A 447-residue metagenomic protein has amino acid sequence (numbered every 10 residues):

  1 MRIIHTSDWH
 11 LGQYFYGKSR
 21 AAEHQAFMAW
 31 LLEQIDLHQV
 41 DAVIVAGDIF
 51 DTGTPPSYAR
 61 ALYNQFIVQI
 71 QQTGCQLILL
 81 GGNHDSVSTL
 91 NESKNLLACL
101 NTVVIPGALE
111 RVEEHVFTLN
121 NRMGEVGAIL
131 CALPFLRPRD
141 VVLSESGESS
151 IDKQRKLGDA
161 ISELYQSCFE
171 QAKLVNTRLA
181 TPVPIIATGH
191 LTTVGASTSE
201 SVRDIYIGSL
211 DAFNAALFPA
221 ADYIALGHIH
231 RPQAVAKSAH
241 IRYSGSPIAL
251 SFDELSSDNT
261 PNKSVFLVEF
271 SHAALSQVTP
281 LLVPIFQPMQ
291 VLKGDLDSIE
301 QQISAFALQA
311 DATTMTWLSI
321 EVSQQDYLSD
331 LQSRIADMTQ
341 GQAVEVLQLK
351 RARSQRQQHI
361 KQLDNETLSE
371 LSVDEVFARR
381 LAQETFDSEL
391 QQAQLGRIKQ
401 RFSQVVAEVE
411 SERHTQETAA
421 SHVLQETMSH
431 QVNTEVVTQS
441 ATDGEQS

Functional and structural regions predicted by a protein language model:
M1-V68, Q72: N-terminal active-site segment of His-dependent metallophosphoesterases
T6-S7, V43-D48, Q76-N83, V103-A108 (+3 more regions): Active-site neighborhood of phospho(di)ester-bond hydrolases with catalytic His/Asp-centered motifs
H10, V40-Y58, C75-S88, T192-S209: Active-site neighborhood of divalent metal-dependent phosphoester/pyrophosphate hydrolases
Y14-G17, I49-F66, G81-N101, P106 (+2 more regions): Metal-dependent catalytic neighborhoods of phosphoester/phosphodiester hydrolases
L37, A42, F270-S447: Accessory, non-catalytic peripheral segments of nucleic-acid enzymes
L100-Y206: Conserved catalytic scaffold of divalent metal-dependent phosphoesterases
H115-V126, L133, Y243-A310: Binuclear metal-dependent phosphoesterase catalytic core
T193-G195, S199-S271: Conserved beta-sheet core of the metallophosphoesterase superfamily
